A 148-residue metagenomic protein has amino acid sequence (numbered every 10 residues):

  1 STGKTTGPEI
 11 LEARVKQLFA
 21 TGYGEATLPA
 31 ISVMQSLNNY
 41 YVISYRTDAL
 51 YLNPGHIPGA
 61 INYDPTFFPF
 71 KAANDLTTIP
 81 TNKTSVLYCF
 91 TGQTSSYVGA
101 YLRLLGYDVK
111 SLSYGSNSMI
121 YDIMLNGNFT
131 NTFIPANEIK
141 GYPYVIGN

Functional and structural regions predicted by a protein language model:
S1-Y51, A136-N148: Flexible, polar/low-complexity N-terminal or interdomain linker segments that lie immediately upstream of folded
P29, R46-T47, T66-L76: Alpha-helical scaffolding within the catalytic cores of extracellular/periplasmic polymer-degrading hydrolases
R46-A49, F67, T91, S116: Short, flexible loop/turn elements at secondary-structure junctions
N53-I57, V98-Y101: Short amphipathic alpha-helical segments
K71-Y121: Catalytic cysteine-centered active loop of the rhodanese-like fold, especially the PTP/DSP P-loop
S111-E138: Cysteine-dependent PTP/DSP-like catalytic domain, specifically the C-terminal lobe
